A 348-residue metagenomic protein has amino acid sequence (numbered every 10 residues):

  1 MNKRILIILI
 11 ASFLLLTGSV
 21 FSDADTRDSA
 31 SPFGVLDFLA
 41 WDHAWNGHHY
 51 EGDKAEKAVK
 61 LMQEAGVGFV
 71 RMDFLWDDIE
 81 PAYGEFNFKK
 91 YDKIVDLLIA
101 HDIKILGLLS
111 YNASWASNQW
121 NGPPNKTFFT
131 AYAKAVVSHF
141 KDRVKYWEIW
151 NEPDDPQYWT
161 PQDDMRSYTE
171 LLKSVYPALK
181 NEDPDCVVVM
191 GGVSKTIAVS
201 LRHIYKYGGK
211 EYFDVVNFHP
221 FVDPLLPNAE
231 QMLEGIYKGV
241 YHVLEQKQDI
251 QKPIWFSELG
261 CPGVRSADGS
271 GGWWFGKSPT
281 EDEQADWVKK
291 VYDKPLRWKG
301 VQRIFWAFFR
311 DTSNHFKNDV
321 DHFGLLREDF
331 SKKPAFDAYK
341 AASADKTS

Functional and structural regions predicted by a protein language model:
L9-T17: Bacterial N-terminal signal peptides
S22-M62, V67-G68, D73-L75: Boundary/entry segment of secreted carbohydrate-active catalytic domains
S31-D37, V70-M72, I105-L109, W147-I149 (+4 more regions): Hydrophobic faces of well-ordered beta-strands that scaffold small-molecule active sites in alpha/beta enzyme cores
F38-K54, L75-K89, S114-A116, G122-T127 (+5 more regions): Acidic-and-aromatic substrate-binding clefts and catalytic sites of carbohydrate-active enzymes
D42-A44, D164-E283, N318, L325 (+1 more regions): Noncatalytic carbohydrate-binding groove/subsite architecture in carbohydrate-active enzymes
W45-N46, Y50, N87-K90, L106 (+7 more regions): Aromatic-rich peripheral "rim/lid" segments of glycoside hydrolase catalytic domains that contact and position glycan
G47-Q63, K126-V136, A198-Y207, A285-K294: Short, acidic/polar
L61-T196, G209, V264: Substrate-binding cleft and catalytic face of glycoside hydrolase catalytic domains, especially the flexible beta-alpha
